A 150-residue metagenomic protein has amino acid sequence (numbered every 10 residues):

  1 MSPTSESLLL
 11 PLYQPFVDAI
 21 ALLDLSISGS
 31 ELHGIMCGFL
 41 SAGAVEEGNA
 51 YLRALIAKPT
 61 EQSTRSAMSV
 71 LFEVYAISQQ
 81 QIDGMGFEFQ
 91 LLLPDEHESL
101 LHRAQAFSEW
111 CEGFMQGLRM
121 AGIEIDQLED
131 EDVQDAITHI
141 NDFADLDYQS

Functional and structural regions predicted by a protein language model:
M1-C111, M115-S150: Domain-length accessory/inserted modules outside core catalytic folds
